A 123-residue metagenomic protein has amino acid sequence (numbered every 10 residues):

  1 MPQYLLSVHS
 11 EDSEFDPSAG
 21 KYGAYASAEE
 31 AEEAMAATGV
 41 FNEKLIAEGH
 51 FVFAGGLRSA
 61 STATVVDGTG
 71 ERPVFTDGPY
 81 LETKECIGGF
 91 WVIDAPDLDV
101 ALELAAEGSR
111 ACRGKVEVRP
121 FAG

Functional and structural regions predicted by a protein language model:
M1-G123: Conserved, structured core segments of small domains
